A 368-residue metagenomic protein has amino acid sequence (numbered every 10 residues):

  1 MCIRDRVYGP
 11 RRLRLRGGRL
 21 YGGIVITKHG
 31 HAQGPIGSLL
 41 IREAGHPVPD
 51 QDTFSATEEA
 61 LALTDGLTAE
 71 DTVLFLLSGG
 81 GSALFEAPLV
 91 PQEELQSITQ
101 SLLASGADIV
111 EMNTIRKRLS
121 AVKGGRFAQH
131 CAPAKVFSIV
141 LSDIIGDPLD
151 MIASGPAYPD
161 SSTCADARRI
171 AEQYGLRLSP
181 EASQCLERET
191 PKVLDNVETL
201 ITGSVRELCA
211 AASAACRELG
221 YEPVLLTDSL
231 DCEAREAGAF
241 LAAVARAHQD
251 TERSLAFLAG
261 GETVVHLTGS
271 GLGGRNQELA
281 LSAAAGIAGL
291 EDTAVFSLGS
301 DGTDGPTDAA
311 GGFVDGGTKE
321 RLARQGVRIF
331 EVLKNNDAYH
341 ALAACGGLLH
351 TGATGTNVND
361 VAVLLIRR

Functional and structural regions predicted by a protein language model:
M1-D5: Conserved small/polar residues in nucleotide/adenosyl-binding loops
P10-R19, S38-L40, L61, P88-S101 (+4 more regions): A glycine- and small-aliphatic-rich helix-loop capping segment at beta-alpha/alpha-beta transitions that lines
I26-E70, E111, I115-R116: Glycine-rich oxoanion-binding loops at beta->alpha junctions
A62-M151, P156-P159, K334-D337, A341 (+2 more regions): Glycine-rich, mobile lid/loop segments that gate access to catalytic sites or pores
P88-I109, D160-G175, G269-V295: Gly/Ser/Thr-rich active-site loops/lids in small-molecule metabolic enzymes that frequently grip phosphoryl groups
A134-F137, P159-F240, V244, Q249: Accessory alpha-helical/coil subdomains and C-terminal extensions that flank or cap enzyme catalytic cores
G220-S297, G305-P306: Active-site segments that bind and position negatively charged phosphate/pyrophosphate groups
L281-R368: Internal helix-turn-beta structural module
